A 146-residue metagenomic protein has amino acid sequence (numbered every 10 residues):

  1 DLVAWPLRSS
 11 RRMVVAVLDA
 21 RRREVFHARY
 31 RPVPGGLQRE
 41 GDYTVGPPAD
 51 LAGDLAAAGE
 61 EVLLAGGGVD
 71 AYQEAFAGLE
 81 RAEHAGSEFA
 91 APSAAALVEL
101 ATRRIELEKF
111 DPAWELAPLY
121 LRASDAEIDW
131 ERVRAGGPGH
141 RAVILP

Functional and structural regions predicted by a protein language model:
D1-P92, E106, Y120, D125 (+1 more regions): Surface "functional belts" at beta-alpha junctions
V98: Active-site glycine/GP-rich loop and adjacent strand/helix microenvironment that borders small-molecule binding pockets
A101-R103, L107: Structured adenosyl-cofactor binding patch, chiefly the S-adenosyl-L-methionine
A113-R134: Extended, charge-rich low-complexity interaction segments
G137-P138: Acidic/aromatic/glycine-rich contiguous surface patches that form carbohydrate-binding/processing clefts and analogous
